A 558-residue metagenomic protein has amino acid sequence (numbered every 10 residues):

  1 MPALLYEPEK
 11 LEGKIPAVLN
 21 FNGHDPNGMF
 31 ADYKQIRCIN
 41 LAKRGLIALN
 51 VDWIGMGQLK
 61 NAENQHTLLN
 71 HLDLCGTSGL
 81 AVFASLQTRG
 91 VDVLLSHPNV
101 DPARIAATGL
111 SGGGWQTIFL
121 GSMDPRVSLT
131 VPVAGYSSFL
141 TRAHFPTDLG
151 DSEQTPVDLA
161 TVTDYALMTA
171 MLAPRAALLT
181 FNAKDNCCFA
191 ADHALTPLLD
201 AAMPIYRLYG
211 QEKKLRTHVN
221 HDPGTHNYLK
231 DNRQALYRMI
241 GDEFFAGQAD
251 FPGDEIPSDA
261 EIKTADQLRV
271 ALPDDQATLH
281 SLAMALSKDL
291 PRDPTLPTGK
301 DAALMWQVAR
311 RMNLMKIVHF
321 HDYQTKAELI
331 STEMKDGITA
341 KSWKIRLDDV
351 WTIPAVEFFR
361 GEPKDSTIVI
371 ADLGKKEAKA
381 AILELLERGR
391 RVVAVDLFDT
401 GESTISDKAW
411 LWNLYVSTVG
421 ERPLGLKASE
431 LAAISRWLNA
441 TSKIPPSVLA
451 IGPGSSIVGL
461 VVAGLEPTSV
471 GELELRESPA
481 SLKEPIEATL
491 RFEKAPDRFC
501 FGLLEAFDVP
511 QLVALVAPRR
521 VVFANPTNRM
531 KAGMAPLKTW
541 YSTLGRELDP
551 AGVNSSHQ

Functional and structural regions predicted by a protein language model:
M1, A173, A177-P354, F358-D365 (+4 more regions): Alpha/beta-hydrolase-fold serine-hydrolase catalytic core, especially in secreted/extracellular enzymes
L5-E7: Conserved catalytic/binding loops enriched for acidic/polar residues
G13-S96, S138-P146, K364-T441, A480-K494: Cap/lid segment of the alpha/beta-hydrolase catalytic domain
N20, T108, R216-D222, L449-A450: Extended hydrophobic secondary-structure segments that form protein cores and membrane-embedded regions
D25-I36, H71-S85, A107-I118, T155-M168 (+4 more regions): Alpha-helix capping and helix-loop boundary segments enriched in small/acidic/polar residues
A31, M56-D73, S85, V133 (+9 more regions): Primarily the internal scaffold of c-type cytochrome electron-transfer domains, especially repeated/multiheme c-type
R44, D92-T161, I434-A506, L512: Primarily recognizes the serine-hydrolase "nucleophile elbow" in alpha/beta-hydrolase and SGNH/GDSL folds
D52, T108, V133-A134, T180 (+3 more regions): Alpha/beta-hydrolase-fold catalytic nucleophile elbow
